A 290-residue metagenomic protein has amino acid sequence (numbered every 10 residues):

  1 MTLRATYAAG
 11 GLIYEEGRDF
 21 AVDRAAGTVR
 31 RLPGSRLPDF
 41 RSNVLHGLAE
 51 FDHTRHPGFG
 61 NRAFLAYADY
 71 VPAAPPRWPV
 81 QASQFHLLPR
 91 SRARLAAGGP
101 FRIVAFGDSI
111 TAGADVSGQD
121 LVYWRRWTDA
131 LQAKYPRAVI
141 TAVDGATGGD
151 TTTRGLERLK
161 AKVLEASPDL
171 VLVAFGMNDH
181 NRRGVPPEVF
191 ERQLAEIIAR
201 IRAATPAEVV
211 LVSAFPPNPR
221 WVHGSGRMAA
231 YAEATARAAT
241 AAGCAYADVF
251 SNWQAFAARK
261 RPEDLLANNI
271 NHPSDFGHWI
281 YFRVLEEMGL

Functional and structural regions predicted by a protein language model:
T2-A82: Surface-exposed interaction regions enriched in Ser/Thr/Asp/Glu that occur as long low-complexity tracts or repetitive
A74-A146, E157-S167: Serine-esterase "nucleophile elbow" of acetyl-processing enzymes
S109-A112, T147-T153, M177-R182, A207 (+3 more regions): Solvent-exposed loop/turn segments at secondary-structure junctions within structured extracellular/periplasmic domains
A114-Q119, R183-P187, W221-G226: Short, solvent-exposed loop/turn segments at secondary-structure boundaries
L159, L194-A199, A232, A236: Generic structural signal for well-ordered alpha-helices, preferentially at hydrophobic/aromatic core positions
V163-V173, M177: Proline-aspartate-enriched helix->loop->beta-strand connector
A174-N178, I198-A232: Active-site segments of SGNH/GDSL-like serine hydrolases that catalyze O-acetyl group transfer/hydrolysis on lipids
F215-L290: Catalytic His-Asp segment of secreted/periplasmic serine-dependent ester chemistry enzymes
